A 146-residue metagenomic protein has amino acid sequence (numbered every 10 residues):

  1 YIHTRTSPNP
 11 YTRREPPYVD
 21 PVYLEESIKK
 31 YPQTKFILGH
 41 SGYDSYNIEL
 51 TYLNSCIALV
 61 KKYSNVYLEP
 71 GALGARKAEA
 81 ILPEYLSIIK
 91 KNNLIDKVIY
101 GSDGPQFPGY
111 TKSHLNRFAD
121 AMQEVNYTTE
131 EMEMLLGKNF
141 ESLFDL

Functional and structural regions predicted by a protein language model:
Y1-I99: Catalytic pocket-lining loop regions of alpha/beta-barrel enzymes, especially the amidohydrolase/enolase/GH5 lineages
L94-I99, P105-L146: Mid-to-C-terminal alpha-helical segments outside catalytic/metal-binding sites
